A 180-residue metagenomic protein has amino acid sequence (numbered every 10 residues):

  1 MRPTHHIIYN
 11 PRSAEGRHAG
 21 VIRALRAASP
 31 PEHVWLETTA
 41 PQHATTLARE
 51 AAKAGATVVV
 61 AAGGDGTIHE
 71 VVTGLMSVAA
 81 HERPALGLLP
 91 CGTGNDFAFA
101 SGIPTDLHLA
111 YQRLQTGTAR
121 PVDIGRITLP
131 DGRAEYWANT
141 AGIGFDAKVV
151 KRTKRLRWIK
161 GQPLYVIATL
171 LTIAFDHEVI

Functional and structural regions predicted by a protein language model:
M1-V59, H69, T73, H108-L109: ATP/NTP phosphate-donor binding region
H6, T38, M76-I180: Catalytic core of DAGKc-family lipid kinases
A61-A62, L88: Short beta-strand scaffold positions
D65: Polar, low-complexity loop segments and adjacent catalytic/binding residues used for recognizing and processing sugar
